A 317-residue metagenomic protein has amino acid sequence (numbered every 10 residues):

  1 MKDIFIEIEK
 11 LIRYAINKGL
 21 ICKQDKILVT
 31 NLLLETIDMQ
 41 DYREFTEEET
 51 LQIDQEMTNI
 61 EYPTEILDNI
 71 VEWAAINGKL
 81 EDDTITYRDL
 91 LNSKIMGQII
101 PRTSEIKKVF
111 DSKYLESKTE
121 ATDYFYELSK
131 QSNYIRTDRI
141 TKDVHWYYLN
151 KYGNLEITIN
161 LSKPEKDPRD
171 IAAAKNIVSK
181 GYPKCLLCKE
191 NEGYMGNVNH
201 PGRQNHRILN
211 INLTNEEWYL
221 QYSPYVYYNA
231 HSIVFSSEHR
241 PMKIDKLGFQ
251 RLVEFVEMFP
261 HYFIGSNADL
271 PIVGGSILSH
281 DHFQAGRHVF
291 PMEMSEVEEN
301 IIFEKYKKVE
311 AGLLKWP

Functional and structural regions predicted by a protein language model:
M1-M242, E310, L314-P317: Active-site microenvironments that recognize anionic phosphate/pyrophosphate groups
A174-S179, H239-P241, L252-E254, F283-G286 (+1 more regions): Short, low-complexity, polar/charged sequence segments that are solvent-exposed and flexible
G181-C185, I244-G248, E257-P260, H288-M292: Glycine-rich loops and low-complexity Gly/Arg-rich segments that provide flexible linkers or classic glycine-based
N205-I211, S237-I264: Helical scaffold of the NTase/Pol beta-like nucleotidyltransferase catalytic core
W218-S223, G248-V256, I302-E310: Structured alpha-helical segments in the cores of large, soluble enzyme domains
L220, I264, D281-F283: Hydrophobic faces of well-ordered beta-strands that scaffold small-molecule active sites in alpha/beta enzyme cores
A230-S236, V273-F290: Histidine-centered divalent-metal-coordination microenvironment in nucleic-acid enzymes
K243, H261-I264, L270-S276, R287-P317: Conserved His + Asp/Glu catalytic blocks
